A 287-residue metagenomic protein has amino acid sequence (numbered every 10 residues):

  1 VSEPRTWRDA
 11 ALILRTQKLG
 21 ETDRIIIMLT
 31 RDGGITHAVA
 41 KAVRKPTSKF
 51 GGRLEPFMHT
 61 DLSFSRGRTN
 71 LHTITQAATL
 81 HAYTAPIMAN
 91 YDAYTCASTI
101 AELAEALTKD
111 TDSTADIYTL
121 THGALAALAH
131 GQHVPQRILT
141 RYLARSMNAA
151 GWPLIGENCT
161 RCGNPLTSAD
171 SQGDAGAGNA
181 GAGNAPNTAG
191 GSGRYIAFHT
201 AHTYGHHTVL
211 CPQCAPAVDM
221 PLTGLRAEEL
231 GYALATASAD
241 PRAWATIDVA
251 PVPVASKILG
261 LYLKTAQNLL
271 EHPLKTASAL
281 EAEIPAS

Functional and structural regions predicted by a protein language model:
V1-R24, L29-S287: Non-catalytic alpha-helical scaffolds and adjoining flexible linkers that form interface surfaces for assembly
